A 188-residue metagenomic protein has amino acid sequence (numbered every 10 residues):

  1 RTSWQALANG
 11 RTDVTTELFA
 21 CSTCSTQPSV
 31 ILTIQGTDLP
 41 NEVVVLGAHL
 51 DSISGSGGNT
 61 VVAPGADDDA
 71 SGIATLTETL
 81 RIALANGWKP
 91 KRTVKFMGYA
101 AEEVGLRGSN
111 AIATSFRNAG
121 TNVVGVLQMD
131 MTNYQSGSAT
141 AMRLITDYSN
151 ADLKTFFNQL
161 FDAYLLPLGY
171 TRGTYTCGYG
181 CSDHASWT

Functional and structural regions predicted by a protein language model:
R1-Q35: A non-catalytic alpha/beta surface segment that caps or lines the substrate-entry region of metallo-dependent hydrolase
R1-S3, V30, E42, D69-T75 (+6 more regions): Stable alpha-helical elements in mature extracytoplasmic
T2-G10, I53-S56, E78-N86, S115 (+2 more regions): Structured segments of extracytoplasmic/periplasmic soluble domains in secreted or envelope-associated proteins
D13-S22, G58-D69, L84, G98-Y99 (+2 more regions): Second-shell loop/turn segments in exported
T15-L18, S29-T33, V43-A48, A74 (+4 more regions): Structural recognition of the beta-strand scaffold that forms the well-ordered cores of secreted hydrolase catalytic
S22-T26, Q35-P40, G55, W88-R92 (+3 more regions): Extracellular/periplasmic catalytic domains that process cell-envelope and extracellular macromolecules
L32, L46, D51-S52, S56-G105: Alpha-helical metal-binding/catalytic segments enriched in His/Glu/Asp
Y99-S186: Metal-dependent peptidase/peptidase-like ectodomains
